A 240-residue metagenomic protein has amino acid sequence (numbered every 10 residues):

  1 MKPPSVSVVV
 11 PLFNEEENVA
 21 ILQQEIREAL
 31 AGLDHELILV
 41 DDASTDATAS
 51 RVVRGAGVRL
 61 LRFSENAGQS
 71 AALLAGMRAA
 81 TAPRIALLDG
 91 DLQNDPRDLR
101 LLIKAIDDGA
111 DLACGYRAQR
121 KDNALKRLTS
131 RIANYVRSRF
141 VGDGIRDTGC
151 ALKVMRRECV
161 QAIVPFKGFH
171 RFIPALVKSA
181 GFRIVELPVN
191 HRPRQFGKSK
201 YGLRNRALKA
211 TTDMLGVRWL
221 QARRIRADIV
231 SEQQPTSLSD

Functional and structural regions predicted by a protein language model:
M1-A124, E158, F182-E186, A227-D240: Structured catalytic core of nucleotide-sugar glycosyltransferases
M1-P3, G142, F166-D240: Hydrophobic helical membrane-anchoring modules
V9, V40, L74-M77, I103 (+5 more regions): Conserved protein kinase catalytic domain
L39, Q93, C150, V164-P165 (+1 more regions): Residue-level marker of alpha-helix boundaries and capping positions
S44, R54, E65, K121 (+4 more regions): Residue-level signature of the cytosolic catalytic core of signaling kinases
S70-L73, L99, T129-A133, V160 (+4 more regions): A general structural signal for well-ordered alpha-helical segments in protein cores
L73, K126-R127, R157, F196-G202: Short secondary-structure transition/capping segments
D107-Q161, K178, T212-L215: Short, flexible, basic/aromatic active-site loop/helix in glycosyltransferases
